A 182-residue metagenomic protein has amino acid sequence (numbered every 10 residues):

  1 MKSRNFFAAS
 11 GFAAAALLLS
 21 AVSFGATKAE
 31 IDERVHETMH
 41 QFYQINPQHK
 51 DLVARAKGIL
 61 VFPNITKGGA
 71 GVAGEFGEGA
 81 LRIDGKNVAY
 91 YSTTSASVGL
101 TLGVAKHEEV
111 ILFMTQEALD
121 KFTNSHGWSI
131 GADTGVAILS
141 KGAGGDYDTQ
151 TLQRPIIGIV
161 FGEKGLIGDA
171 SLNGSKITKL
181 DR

Functional and structural regions predicted by a protein language model:
M1-F12: Bacterial N-terminal signal peptides that target proteins for export
F12-A13, L18: Long, compositionally biased stretches
S20-S23: N-terminal signal peptide c-region/cleavage motif recognized by signal peptidases
G25-R182: Small-residue-enriched, tightly packed secondary-structure blocks
